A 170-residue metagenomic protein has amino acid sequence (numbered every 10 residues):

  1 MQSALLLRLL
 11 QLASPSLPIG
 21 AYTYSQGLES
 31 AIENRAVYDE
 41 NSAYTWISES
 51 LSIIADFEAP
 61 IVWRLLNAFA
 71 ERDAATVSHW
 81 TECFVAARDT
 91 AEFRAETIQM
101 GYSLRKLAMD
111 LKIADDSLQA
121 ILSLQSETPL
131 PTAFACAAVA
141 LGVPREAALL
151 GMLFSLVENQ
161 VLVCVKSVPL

Functional and structural regions predicted by a protein language model:
A4-R72: Glycine/small-residue-rich interface belts in oligomeric ring/scaffold proteins and their assembly partners
L7-L17, I47-S52, A86-F93, L118-Q125 (+1 more regions): A short glycine/serine-rich beta->alpha loop
P18-T23, I54, I61, A68 (+5 more regions): Short, contiguous, pocket-lining structural segments that sit at or immediately flank catalytic/ligand-binding sites
A31-N41, L111-D116, L141-A148, S167-L170: Inter-helical turn/loop segments and adjacent helix faces that build the functional surface of alpha-helical bundle
V37-S48, T76-C83, D116-S123, E146-V157: Short alpha-helical "patches" and their helix-cap loops
R64, A70-A140: Internal, conserved structured core segments that host functional sites
L124-P169: A contiguous pocket-lining binding segment that forms or flanks enzyme active sites
